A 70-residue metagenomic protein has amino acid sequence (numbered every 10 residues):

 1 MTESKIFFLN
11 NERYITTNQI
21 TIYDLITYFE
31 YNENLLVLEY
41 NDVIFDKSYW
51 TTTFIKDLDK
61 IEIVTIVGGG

Functional and structural regions predicted by a protein language model:
M1-G69: Ubiquitin-like/PB1-type beta-grasp interaction modules and other compact soluble beta-rich domains
